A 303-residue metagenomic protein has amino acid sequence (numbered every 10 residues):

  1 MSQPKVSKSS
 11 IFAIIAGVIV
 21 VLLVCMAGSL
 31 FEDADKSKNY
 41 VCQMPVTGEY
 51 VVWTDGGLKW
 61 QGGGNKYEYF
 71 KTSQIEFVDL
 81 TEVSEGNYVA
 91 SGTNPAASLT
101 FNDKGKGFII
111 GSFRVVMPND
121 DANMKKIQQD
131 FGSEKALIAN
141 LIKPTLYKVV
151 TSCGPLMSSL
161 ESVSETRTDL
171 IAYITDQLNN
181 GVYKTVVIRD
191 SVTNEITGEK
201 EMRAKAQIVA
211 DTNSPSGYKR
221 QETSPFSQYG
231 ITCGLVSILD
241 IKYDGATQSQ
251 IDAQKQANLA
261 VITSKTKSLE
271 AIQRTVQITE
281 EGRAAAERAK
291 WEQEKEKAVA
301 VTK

Functional and structural regions predicted by a protein language model:
M1-S10: N-terminal Lys/Arg-rich, disordered targeting/topogenic segments
F12-S29: Hydrophobic membrane-insertion alpha-helices, especially the h-region of bacterial N-terminal signal peptides
V24-Y40: Aromatic-capped interface at the extracytoplasmic side of an N-terminal signal-anchor transmembrane helix
A34, V41, Y67-I75, F113 (+2 more regions): Generic structural hydrophobic/aromatic packing signal, biased to beta-strands
S37-V46, F108-S112: FKBP-type peptidyl-prolyl cis-trans isomerase
C42-D79: Short extracytoplasmic
V78-V89: Flexible, solvent-exposed loop/hinge segments and secondary-structure transition points
Y88-K303: Elongated, amphipathic alpha-helices that form coiled-coils and helical stalk/scaffold elements used
